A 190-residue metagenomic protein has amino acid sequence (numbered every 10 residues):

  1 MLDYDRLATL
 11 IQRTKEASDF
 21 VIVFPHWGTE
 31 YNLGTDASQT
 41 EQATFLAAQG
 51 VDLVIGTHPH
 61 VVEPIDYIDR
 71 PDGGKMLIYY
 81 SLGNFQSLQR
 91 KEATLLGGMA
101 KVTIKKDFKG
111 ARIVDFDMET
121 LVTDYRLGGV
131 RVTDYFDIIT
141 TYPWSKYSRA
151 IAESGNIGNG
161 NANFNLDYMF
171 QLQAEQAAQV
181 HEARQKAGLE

Functional and structural regions predicted by a protein language model:
M1-E190: Acidic, metal/ion-coordinating pockets
